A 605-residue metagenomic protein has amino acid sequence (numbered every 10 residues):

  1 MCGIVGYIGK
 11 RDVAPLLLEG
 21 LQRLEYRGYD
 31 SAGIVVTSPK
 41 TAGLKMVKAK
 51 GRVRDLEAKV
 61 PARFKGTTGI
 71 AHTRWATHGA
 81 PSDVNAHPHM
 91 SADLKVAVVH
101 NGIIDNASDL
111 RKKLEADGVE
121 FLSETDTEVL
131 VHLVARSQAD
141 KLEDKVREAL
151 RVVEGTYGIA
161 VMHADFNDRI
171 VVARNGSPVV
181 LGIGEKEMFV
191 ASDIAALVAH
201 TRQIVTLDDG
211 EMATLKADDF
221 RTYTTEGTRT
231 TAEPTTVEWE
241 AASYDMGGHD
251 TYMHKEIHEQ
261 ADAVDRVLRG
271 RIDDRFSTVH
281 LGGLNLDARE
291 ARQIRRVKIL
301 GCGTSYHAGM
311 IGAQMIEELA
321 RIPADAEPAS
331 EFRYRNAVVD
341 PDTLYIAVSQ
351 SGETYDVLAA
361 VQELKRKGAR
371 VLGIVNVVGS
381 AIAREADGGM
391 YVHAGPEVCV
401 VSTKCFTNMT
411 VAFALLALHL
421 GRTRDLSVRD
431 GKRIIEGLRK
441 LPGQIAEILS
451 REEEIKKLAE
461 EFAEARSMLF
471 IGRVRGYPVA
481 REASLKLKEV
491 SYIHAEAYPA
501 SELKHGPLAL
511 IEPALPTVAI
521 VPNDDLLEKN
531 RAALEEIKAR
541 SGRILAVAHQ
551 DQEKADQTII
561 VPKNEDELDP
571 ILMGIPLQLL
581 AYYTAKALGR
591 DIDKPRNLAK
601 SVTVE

Functional and structural regions predicted by a protein language model:
M1-M246, D250-T251, E259, D265-R296 (+5 more regions): Conserved short alpha-helical segments that host acidic/polar catalytic motifs at enzyme active sites
D165-F166, S177, I204-G248, Y252-K255 (+1 more regions): A SIS-like phosphosugar-recognition module
